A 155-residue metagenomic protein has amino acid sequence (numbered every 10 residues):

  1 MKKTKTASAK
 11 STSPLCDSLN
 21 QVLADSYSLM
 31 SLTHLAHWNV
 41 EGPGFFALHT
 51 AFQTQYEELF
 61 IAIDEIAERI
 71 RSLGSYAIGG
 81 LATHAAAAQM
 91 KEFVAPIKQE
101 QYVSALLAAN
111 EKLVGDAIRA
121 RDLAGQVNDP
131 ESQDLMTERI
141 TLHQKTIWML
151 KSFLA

Functional and structural regions predicted by a protein language model:
K2-V22, Q99, V103: Disorder-to-helix initiation segments
A7-P14, L29-T54, A120-E131: Helix-loop segments that flank and shape redox-cofactor active sites
L15-D25, L29, Q55, L106-L113 (+1 more regions): Amphipathic alpha-helix face/heptad-repeat signature
L23, M30, H37, Y56 (+5 more regions): A structural signal for well-ordered alpha-helices, especially hydrophobic packing surfaces of coiled-coils
H34, L81-A86: Mobile beta-alpha loop/short-helix "lid" or hinge segments that flank ligand
G44-T83, F153: Conserved alpha-helical segments that form or flank metal/cofactor-binding pockets of metalloenzymes
F46, Q53-D64, L123-I140, Q144-M149: Charged, amphipathic alpha-helical segments and their flanking helix caps
D64, E68, A85-E138: Acidic/histidine-rich alpha-helical segments that form the ligand environment of transition-metal centers
